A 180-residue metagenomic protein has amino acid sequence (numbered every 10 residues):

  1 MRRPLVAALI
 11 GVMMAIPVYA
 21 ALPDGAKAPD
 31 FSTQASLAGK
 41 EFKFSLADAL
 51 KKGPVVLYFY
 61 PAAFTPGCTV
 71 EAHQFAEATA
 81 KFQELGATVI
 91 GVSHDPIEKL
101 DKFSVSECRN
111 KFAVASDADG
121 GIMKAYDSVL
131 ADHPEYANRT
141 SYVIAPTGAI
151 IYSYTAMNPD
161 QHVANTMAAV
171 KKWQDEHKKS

Functional and structural regions predicted by a protein language model:
M1-P4: Positively charged n-region of N-terminal signal peptides that target proteins for export
A7-P17: Bacterial N-terminal signal peptides
V18-P23: Boundary at the C-terminal end of the N-terminal hydrophobic targeting segment
P29, P54, N138-T140: Short loop/turn microsegments at loop-to-beta-strand junctions
S32-P54: A short beta-strand-turn-helix
L46-T69, H73: Short active-site neighborhood of thiol/selenol oxidoreductases, capturing the structured segment around
T69-C108, G120-M123: Structural microenvironment flanking redox-active thiols in thiol-disulfide oxidoreductases
Y136-S180: Thiol-/selenol-based redox modules, centered on thioredoxin-like and closely related oxidoreductase domains
